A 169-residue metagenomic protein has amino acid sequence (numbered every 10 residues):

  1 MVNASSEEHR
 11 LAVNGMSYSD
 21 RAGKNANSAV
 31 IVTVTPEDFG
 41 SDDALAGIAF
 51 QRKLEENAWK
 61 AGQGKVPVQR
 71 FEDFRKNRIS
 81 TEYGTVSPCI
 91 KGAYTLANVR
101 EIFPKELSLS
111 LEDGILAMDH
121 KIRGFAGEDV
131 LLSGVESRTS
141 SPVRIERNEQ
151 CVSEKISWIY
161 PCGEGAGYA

Functional and structural regions predicted by a protein language model:
M1-A169: Residues forming the flavin
